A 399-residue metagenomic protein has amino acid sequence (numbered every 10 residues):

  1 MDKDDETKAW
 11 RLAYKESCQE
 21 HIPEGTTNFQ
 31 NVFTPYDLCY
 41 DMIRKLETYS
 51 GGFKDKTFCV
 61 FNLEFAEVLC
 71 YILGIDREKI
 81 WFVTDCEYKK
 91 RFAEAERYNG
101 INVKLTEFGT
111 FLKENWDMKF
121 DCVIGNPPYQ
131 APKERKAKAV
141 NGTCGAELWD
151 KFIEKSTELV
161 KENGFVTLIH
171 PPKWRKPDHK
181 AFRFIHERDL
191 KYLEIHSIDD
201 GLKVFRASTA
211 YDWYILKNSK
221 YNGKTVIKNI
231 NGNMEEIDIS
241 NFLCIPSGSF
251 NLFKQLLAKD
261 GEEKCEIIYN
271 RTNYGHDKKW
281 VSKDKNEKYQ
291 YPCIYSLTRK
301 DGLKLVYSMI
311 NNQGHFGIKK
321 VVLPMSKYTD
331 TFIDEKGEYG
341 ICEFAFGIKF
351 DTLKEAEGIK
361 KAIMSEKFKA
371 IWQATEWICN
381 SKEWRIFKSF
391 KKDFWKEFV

Functional and structural regions predicted by a protein language model:
M1-I22: Long recognition/docking surfaces used for binding and targeting
C18-T27, P132: Short glycine/proline-rich turn/loop motifs
G25-F29, D37, D200-V399: C-terminal substrate-recognition regions of SAM-dependent nucleic acid methyltransferases
N31-C39, F65, C144-F152: Phosphate/oxyanion-binding active-site loops and adjacent basic polyanion-contact surfaces
T34-P128: Conserved S-adenosyl-L-methionine
C59, K79, V83-Y88, T143-D200 (+2 more regions): Conserved Class I SAM-dependent methyltransferase catalytic core
Q130-E134, W174-D178, K203, N222-K224: Short catalytic/ligand-binding loop motif for oxyanion handling, primarily in non-cytosolic enzymes, centered on
Q130-G145: Mobile active-site "lid"/loop adjacent to the S-adenosyl-L-methionine
